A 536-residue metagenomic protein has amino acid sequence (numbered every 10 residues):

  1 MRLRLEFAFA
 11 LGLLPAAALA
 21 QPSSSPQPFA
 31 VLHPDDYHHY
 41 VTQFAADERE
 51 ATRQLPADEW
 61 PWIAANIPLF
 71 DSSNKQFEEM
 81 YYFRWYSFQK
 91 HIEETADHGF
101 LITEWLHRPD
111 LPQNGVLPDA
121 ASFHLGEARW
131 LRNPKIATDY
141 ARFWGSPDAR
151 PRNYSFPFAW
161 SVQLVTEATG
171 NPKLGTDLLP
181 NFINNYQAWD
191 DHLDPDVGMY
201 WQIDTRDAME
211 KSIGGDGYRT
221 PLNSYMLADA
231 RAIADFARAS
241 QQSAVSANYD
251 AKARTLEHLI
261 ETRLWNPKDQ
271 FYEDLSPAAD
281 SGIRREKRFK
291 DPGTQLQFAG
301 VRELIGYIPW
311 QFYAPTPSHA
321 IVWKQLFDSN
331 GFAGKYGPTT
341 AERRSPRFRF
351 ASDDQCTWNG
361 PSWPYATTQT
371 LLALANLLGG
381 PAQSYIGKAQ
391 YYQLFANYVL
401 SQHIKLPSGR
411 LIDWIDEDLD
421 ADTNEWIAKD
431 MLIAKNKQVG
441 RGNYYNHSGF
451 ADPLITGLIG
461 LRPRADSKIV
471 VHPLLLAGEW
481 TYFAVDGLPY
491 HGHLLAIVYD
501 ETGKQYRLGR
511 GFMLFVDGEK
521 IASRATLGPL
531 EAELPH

Functional and structural regions predicted by a protein language model:
M1-L5: Positively charged n-region of N-terminal signal peptides that target proteins for export
E6-A17: Bacterial N-terminal signal peptides
A18-E79, N376-G380, G387, R441-Y445 (+1 more regions): Terminal accessory carbohydrate-recognition/targeting modules of carbohydrate-active enzymes
L32, D36, T52-A64, P68-S72 (+8 more regions): Catalytic cores of carbohydrate-active enzymes
A46-D177, I183, E273, T294-A314 (+4 more regions): Substrate-binding groove/exosite segments of carbohydrate-active enzymes
T103-P109, A137-G145, Q202-R219, I283-P292 (+2 more regions): Acidic/His metal-coordination segments adjacent to aromatic residues that form catalytic metal sites in metalloenzymes
F158, S240-A279, A320-H493, P535: Non-catalytic carbohydrate-binding regions of carbohydrate-active enzymes
